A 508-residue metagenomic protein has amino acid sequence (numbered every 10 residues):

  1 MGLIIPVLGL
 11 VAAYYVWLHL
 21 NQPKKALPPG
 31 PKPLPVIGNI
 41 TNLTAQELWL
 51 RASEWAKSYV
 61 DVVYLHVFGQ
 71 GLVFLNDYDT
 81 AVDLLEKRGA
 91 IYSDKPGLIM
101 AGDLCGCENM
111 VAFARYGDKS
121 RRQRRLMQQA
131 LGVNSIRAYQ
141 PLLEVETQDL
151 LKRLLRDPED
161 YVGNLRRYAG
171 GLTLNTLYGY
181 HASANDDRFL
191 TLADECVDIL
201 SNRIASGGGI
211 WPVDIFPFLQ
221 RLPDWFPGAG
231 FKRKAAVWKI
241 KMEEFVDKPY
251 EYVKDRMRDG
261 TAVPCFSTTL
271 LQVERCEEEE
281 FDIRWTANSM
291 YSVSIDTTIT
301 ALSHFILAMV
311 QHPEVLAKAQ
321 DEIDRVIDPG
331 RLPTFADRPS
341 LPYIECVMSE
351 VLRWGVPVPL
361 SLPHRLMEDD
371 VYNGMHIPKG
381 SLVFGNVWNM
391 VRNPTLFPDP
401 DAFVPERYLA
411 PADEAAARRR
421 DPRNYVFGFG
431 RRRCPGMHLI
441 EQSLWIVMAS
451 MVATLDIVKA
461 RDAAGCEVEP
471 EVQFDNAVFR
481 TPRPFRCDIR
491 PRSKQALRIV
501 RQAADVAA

Functional and structural regions predicted by a protein language model:
G2-C105, R122, E144-D149, P363 (+2 more regions): N-terminal membrane-proximal hinge/A-helix region immediately C-terminal to the signal-anchor transmembrane segment
K24-P28, L43-A45, V133-A138, E159 (+3 more regions): Conserved, non-catalytic sequence blocks in retroelement Pol enzymes and Pol-derived host proteins
L27-P29, F74-L84, S93, H181-R188 (+2 more regions): Classical protein tyrosine phosphatase
P29-K32, Q140, E144, T191-I199 (+7 more regions): Cytochrome P450 I-helix active-site segment
K32-S53, G71, L98-Y178, T191-Y252 (+5 more regions): Cytochrome P450 catalytic-domain helical core, especially the substrate-recognition surface and oxygen-activation
S93, P313-V315, M437-P484, R490 (+1 more regions): Cytochrome P450 heme-binding "Cys pocket" and the immediately downstream C-terminal segment
A169, T173, W238-E251, V273-D324 (+6 more regions): Central I-helix of cytochrome P450 enzymes
G385-A415, A504-D505: Conserved cytochrome P450 K-helix/beta-meander segment immediately N-terminal to the heme-binding cysteine loop
